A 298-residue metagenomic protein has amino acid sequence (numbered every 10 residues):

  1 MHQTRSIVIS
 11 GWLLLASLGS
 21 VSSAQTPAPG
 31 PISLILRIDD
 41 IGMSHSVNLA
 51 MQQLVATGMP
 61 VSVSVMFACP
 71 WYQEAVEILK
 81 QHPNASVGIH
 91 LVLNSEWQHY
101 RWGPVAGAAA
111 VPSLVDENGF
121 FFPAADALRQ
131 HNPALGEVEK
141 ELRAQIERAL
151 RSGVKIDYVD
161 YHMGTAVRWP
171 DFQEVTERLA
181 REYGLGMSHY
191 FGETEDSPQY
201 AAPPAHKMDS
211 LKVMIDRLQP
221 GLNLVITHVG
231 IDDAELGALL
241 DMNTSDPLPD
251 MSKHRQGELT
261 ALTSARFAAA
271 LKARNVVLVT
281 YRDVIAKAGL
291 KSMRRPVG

Functional and structural regions predicted by a protein language model:
V8-S20: Bacterial N-terminal signal peptides
A28-Q98: Active-site beta->alpha N-cap acidic-glycine motif
D40, V87, V159, V225 (+1 more regions): Conserved, mostly hydrophobic/aromatic
I41, A68, H90-E96, G164 (+4 more regions): Active-site beta-loop-alpha junctions enriched in small/polar residues
M51-T57, E74-S86, G103-D116, L150-R151 (+1 more regions): Acidic (Asp/Glu)-rich catalytic clusters
W102-L128, L240-M251: Active-site gating loops and adjacent loop-to-helix segments of metal-dependent hydrolytic enzymes
N132-K212, D216-L218: Catalytic domains of cell-wall/extracellular-matrix polysaccharide-remodeling enzymes, centered on de-N-acetylation
M187-Y190, T244-G298: C-terminal domain-boundary segment and adjacent tail
